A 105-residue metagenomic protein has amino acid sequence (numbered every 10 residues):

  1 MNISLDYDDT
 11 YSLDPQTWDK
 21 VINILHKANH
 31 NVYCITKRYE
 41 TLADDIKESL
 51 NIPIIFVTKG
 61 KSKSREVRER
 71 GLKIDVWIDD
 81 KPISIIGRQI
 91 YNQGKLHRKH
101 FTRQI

Functional and structural regions predicted by a protein language model:
M1-S64: Alpha-helical substrate-recognition element adjacent to the catalytic core
E40-I105: C-terminal cap/substrate-recognition subdomain and adjoining C-terminal extension of metal-dependent phosphatase-like
